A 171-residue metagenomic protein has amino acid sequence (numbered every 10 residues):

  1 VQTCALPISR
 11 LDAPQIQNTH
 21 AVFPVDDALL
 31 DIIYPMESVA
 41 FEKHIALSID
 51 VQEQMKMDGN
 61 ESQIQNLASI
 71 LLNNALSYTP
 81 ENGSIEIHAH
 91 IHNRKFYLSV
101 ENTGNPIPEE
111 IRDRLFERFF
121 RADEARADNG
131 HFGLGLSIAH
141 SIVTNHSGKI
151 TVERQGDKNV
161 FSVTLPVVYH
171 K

Functional and structural regions predicted by a protein language model:
T3-L6: Short, small-residue-biased leader/transition segments that mark boundaries at the very start of proteins
T19-V22, F41, A46-K56: Conserved catalytic submotifs in the C-terminal HATPase_c
A75-L76: Short helix-loop "hinge" at the ATP-lid/N-box region of the Bergerat-fold HATPase_c
N82-R94: Short beta-strand/loop element within the Bergerat-fold HATPase_c
I107-F119: Short conserved segment of the HATPase_c
G135, A139: Short alpha-helical Gxxx[C/S/T] motif in the catalytic ATP-binding
S147-G148: Conserved glycine-rich
